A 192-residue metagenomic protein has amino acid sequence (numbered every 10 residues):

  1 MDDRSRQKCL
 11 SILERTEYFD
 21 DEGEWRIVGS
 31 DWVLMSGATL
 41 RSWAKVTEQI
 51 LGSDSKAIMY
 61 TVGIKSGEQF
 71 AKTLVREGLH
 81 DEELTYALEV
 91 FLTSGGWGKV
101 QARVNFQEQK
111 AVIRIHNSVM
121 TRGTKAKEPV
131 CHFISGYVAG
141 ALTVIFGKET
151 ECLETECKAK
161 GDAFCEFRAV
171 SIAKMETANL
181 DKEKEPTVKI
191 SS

Functional and structural regions predicted by a protein language model:
M1-F133, T150-E151, K158-S192: N-terminal accessory segment detector
